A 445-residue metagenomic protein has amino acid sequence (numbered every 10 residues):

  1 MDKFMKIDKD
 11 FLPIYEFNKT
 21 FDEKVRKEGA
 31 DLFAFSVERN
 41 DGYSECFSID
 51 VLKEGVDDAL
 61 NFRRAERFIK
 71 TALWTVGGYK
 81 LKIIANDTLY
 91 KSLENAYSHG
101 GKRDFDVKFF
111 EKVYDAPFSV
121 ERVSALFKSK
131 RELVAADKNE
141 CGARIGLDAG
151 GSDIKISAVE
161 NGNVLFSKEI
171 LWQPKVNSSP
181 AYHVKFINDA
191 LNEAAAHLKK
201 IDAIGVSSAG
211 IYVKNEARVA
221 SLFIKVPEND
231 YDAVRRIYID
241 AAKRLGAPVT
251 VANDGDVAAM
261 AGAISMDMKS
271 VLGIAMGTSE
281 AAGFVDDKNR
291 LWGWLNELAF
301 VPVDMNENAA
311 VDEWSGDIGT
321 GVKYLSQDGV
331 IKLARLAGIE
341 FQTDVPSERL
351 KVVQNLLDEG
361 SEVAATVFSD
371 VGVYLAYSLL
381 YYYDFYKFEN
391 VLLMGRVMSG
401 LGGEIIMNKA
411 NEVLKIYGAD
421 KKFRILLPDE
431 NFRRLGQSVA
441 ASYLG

Functional and structural regions predicted by a protein language model:
M1-S48, N61, S92, K102 (+7 more regions): Glycine/GP-enriched mid-protein hinge/lid loop-to-helix segment characteristic of carbohydrate kinases
F47-T71, V176-K199, K332-N390, P428-E430: Adenine-nucleotide phosphate-binding core of ATP-dependent small-molecule kinases
E54-E66, A72-V76, D87-S124, L171-K185 (+4 more regions): Glycine-rich phosphate-binding loop and adjoining helix at the ATP-binding site of ATP-dependent phosphoryl-transfer
T75-D87, K200-A209, Y386-V397: Short glycine-rich phosphate-binding loop at a beta-alpha junction
K80-K82, G142-D148, I201-G205, V271-A275 (+1 more regions): Short glycine-aspartate micro-motif
S152: Conserved Rossmann-like nucleotide-cofactor binding loop
T366-Y386, R396-G445: Internal alpha/beta domain cores that form substrate/cofactor-binding pockets in large enzymes and binding proteins
